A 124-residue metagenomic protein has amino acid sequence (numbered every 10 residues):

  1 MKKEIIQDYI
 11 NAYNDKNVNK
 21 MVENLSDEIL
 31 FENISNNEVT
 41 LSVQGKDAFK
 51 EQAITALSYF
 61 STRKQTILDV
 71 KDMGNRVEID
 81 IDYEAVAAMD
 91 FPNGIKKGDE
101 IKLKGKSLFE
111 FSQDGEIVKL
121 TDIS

Functional and structural regions predicted by a protein language model:
I5, N17-N33: Short, well-ordered alpha-helical segments enriched in acidic and aromatic residues
I5, V39-T40, N93: Short, contiguous strand/loop micro-motifs
F31-Q44: A short gly/proline-enriched turn/hairpin at secondary-structure junctions
K50, I54-S124: A beta-strand edge to alpha-helix "cap/lid" segment located at domain peripheries
